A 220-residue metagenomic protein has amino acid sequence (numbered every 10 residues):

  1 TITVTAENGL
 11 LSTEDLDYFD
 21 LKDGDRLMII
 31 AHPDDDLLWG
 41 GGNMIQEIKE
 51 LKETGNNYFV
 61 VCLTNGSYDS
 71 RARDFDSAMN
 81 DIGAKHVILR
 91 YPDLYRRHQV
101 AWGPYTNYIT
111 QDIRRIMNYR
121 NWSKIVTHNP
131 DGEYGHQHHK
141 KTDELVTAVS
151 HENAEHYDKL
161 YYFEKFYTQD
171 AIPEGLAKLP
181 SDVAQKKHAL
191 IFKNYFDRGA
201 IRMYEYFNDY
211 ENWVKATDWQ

Functional and structural regions predicted by a protein language model:
T3-H156: Active-site beta-strand->loop->alpha-helix modules in alpha/beta enzyme cores, enriched in Gly/His/Asp(Glu)
N153-Q220: The feature marks non-catalytic terminal segments
